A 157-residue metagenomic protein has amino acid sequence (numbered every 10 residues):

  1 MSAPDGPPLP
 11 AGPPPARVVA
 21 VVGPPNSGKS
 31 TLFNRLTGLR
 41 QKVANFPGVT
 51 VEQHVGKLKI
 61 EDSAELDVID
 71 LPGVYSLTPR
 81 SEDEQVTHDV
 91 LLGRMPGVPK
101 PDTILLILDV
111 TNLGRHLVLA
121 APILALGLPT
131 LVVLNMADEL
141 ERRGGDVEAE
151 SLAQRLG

Functional and structural regions predicted by a protein language model:
M1-E82, R94, V98-T103: Conserved G1/Walker A P-loop phosphate-binding module
L58-S63, V86-G157: Conserved C-terminal guanine-recognition region of P-loop GTPase G domains, centered on the G4
